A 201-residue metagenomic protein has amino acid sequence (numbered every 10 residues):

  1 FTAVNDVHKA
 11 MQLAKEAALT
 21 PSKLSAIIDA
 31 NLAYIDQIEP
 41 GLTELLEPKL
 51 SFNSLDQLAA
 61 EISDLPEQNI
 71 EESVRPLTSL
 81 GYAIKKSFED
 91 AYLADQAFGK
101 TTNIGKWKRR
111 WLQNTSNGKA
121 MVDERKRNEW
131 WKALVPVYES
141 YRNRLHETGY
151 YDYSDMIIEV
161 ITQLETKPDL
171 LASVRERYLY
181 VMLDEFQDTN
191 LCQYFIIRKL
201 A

Functional and structural regions predicted by a protein language model:
N5-E16: Core structural elements
M11, A33-K100, K106-W107, S116-A201: Conserved helicase NTPase motor core
A18-S22: Short, solvent-exposed loop/turn elements at domain surfaces
L24-N31: Short, charged early-sequence alpha-helical segments and their helix-coil boundaries
